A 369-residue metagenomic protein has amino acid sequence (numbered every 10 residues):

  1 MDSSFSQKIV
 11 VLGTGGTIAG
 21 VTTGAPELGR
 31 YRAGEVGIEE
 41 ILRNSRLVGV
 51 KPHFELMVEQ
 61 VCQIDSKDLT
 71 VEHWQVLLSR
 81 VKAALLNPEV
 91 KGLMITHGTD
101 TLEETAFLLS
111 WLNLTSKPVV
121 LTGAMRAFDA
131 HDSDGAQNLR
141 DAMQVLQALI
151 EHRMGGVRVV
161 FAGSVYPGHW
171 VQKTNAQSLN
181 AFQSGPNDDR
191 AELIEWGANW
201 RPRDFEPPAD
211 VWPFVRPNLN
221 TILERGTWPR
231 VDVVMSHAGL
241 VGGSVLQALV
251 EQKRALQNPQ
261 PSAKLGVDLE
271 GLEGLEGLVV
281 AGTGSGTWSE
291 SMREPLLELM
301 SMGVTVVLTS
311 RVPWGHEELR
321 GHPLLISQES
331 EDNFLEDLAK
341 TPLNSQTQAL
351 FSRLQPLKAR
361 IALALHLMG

Functional and structural regions predicted by a protein language model:
M1-A84, W314, N333-T341: ATP/NTP phosphate-donor binding region
S6-K8, L12, G24, G37-V50 (+1 more regions): Accessory alpha-helical/coil subdomains and C-terminal extensions that flank or cap enzyme catalytic cores
G24-E35, T101, F107-V119, G135-D141 (+2 more regions): A glycine- and small-aliphatic-rich helix-loop capping segment at beta-alpha/alpha-beta transitions that lines
Q75-P88, L249-Q252, V267-L269: Short, well-structured alpha-helical segments in soluble
V90, T115-P118, S301-V306: A short helix->loop->beta-strand "cap" motif at the edges of active sites that frequently abuts
I95-K117, W288-L297: Short Gly/Thr/Asp-enriched flexible loops that form oxyanion-binding sites at enzyme active sites
L121-W200: Internal gly/pro-rich beta-alpha loop/helix module that stabilizes soluble enzyme cofactors or their anionic handles
L265-D268, G282-G369: C-terminal non-catalytic interaction/assembly regions of soluble proteins
